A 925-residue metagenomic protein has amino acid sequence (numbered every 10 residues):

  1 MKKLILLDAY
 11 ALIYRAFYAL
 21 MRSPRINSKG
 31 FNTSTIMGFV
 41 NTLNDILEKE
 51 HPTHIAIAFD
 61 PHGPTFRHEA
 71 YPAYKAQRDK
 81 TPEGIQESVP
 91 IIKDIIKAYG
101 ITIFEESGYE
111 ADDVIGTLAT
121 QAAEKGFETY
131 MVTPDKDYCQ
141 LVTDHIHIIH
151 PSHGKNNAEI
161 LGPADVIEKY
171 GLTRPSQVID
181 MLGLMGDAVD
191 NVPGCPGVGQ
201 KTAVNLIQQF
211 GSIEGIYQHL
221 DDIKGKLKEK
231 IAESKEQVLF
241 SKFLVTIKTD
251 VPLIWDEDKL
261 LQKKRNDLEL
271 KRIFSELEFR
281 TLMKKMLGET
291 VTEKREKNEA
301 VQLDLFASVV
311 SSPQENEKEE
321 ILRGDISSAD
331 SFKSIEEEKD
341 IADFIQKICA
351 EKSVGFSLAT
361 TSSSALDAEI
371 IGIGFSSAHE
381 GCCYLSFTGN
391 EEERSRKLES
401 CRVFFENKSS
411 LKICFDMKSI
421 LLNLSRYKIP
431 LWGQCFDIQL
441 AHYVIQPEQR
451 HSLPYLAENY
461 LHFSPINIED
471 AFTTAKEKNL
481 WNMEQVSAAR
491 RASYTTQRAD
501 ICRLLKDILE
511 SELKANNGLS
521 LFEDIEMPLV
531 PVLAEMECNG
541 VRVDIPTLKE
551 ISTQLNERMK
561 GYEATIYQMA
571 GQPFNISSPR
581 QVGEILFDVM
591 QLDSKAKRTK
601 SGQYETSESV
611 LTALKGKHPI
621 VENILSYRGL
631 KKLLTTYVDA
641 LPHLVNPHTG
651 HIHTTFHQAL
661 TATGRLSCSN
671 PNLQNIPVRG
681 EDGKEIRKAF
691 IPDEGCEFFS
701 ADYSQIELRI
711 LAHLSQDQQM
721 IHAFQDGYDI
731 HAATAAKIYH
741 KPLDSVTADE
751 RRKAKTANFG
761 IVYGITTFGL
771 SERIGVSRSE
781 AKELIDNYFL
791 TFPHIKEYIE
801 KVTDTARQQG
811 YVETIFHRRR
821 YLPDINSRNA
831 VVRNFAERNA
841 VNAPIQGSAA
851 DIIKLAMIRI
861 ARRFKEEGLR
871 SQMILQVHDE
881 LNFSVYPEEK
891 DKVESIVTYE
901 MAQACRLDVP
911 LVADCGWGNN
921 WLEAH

Functional and structural regions predicted by a protein language model:
M1-V132, K136-A164, Q237-F240, T246-I254 (+1 more regions): Noncatalytic, basic helical substrate-engagement surface that gates or grips nucleic-acid strands
I13-A19, C139-D144, S363-S364, I373 (+5 more regions): Short active-site loop/helix that positions an aromatic residue
H51-A56, I101, E124, T143-H147 (+5 more regions): Non-catalytic nucleic-acid-binding/docking modules located in mid-to-C-terminal regions of nucleic-acid enzymes
K155-N157, P163-L182, D325-S328, S364 (+3 more regions): Active-site-proximal helix-loop-helix substrate-binding element of RNase H-like nuclease domains
S234-G389, E448, L456, K476-V678 (+7 more regions): Conserved "right-hand" nucleotidyltransferase catalytic core of DNA-directed polymerases
W481-E484, C538, N646-T649, H653-T654 (+4 more regions): Conserved catalytic core of nucleic-acid polymerases
L513-I525, L529, I852-V877, L881: Active-site palm subdomain of RNA-directed nucleic acid polymerases
E557-A564, Q568-E622, L790-N842, E888-H925: C-terminal polymerase-core module
